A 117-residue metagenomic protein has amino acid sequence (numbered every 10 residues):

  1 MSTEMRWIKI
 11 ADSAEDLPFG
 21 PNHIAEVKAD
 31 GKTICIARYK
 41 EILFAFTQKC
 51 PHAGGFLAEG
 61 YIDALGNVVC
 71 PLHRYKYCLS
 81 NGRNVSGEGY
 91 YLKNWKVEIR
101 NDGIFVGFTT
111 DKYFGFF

Functional and structural regions predicted by a protein language model:
M1-D63, K96-F117: N-terminal pre-ligand scaffold of iron-sulfur
F19-H23, L72, Y91: A short, compositionally biased
C50, C70-H73: Short cysteine clusters
G60-N67, V85-G89: Short linker/helix segments within small regulatory modules
N67, K76, N94-K96: Well-ordered beta-strand positions in beta-sheet-rich domains
G82-R83, Y90-E98: Low-complexity, intrinsically disordered Gly/Pro/Thr-rich segments
